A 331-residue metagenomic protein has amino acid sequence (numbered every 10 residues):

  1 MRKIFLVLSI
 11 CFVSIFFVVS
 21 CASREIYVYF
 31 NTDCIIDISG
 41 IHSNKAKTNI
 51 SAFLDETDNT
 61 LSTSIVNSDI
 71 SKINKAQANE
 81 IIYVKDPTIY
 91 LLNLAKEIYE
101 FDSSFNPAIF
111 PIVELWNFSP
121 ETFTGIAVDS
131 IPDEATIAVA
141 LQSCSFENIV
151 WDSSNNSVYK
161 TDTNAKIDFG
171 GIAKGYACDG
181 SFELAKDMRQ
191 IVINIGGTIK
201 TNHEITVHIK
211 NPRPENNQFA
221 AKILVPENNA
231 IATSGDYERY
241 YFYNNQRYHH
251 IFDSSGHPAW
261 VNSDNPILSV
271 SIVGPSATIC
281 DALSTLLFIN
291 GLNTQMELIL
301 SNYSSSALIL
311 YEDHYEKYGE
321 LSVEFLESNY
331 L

Functional and structural regions predicted by a protein language model:
R2-L8, F12-L331: Mature catalytic core of soluble alpha/beta enzymes
